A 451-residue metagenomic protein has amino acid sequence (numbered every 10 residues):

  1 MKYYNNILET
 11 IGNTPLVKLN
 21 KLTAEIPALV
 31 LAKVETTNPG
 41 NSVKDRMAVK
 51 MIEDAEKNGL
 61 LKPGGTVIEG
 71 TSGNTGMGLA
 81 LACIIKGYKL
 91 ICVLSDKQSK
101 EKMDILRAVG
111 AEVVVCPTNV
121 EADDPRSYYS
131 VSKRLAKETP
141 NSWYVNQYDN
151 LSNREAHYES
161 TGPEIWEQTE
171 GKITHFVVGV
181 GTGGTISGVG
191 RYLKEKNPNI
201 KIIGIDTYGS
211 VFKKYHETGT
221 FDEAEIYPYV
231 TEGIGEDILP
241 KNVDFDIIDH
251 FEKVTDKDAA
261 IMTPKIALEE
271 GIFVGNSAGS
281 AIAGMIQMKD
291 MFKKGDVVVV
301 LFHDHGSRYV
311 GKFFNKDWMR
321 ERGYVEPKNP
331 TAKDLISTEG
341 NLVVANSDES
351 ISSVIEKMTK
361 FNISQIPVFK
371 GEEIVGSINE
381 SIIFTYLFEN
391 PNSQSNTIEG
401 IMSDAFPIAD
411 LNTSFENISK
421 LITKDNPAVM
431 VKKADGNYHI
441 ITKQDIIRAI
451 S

Functional and structural regions predicted by a protein language model:
M1-T331: PLP-dependent amino-acid enzyme catalytic core
M47, M51, I336-T338, M358 (+2 more regions): Methionine-biased hydrophobic packing positions in alpha-helices, especially within tandem helical repeat solenoids
L60, E373, G436-N437: Residue-level signal for well-ordered, solvent-exposed loop/turn and beta-edge residues enriched in charged/polar side
I247, K328-L342, S395-F406: Bateman (tandem CBS) regulatory domains
V343-N362, F369-K370, L387, I408-P427 (+2 more regions): The conserved cystathionine-beta-synthase
S364, G376-I383, Y438-I446: Short hydrophobic beta-strand motif reused across regulatory alpha/beta modules
E380-E399, I446-S451: A short, polar/charged loop-to-alpha-helix boundary motif
